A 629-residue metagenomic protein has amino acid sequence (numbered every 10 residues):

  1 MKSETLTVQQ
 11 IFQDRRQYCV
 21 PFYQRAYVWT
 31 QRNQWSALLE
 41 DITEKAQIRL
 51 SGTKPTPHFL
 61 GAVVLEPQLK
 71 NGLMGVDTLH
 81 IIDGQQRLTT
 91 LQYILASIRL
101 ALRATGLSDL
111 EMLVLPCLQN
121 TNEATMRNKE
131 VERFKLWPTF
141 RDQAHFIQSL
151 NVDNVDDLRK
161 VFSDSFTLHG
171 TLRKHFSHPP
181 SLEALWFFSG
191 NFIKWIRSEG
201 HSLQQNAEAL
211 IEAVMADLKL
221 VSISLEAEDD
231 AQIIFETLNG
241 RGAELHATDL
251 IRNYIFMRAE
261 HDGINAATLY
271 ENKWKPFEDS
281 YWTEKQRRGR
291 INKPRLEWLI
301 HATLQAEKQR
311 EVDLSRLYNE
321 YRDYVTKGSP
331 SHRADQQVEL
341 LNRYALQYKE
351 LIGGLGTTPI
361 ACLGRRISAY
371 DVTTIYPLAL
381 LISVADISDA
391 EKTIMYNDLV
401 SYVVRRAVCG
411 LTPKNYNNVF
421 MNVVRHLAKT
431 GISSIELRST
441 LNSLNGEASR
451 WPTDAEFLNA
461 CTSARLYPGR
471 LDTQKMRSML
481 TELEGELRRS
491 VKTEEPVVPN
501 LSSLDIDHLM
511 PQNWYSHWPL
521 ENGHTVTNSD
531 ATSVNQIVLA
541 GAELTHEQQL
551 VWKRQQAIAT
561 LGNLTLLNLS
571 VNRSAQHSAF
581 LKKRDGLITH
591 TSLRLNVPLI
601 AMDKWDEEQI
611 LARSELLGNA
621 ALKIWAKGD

Functional and structural regions predicted by a protein language model:
K2-E311, R554, V571, H577-D629: Glycine- and hydrophobic-rich flexible loops that cap the catalytic core of alpha/beta enzyme folds
E44-D77, L437-L593: Betabetaalpha-Me/HNH-type nuclease active-site subdomain
P55, N206, M215, K219 (+6 more regions): Non-transmembrane, amphipathic alpha-helical segments
H80-R87, L210-M215, I223-D230, A247 (+5 more regions): Secondary-structure capping and boundary motifs in well-ordered enzyme cores
L100-R103, V404, V408-L411, R573: Charged/polar positions within long, soluble alpha-helices
F235, L380, Y396, V400 (+4 more regions): Generic hydrophobic alpha-helical scaffold/packing signal
T248-I251, F256-G485, A626-K627: A cross-family structural signal marking well-folded subdomains
R366-Y370, D530-E543, N596-R613: Short Fe-S-cluster ligation motifs
